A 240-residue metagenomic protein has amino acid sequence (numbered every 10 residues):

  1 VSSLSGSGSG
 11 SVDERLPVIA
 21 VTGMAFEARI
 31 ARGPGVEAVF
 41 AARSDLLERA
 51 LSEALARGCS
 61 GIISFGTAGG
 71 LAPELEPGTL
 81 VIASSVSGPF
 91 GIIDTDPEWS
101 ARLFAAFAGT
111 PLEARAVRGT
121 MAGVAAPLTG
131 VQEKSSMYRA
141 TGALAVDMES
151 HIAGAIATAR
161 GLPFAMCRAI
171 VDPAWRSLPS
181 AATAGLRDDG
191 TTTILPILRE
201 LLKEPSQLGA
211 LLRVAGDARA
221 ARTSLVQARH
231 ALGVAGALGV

Functional and structural regions predicted by a protein language model:
S3-E14: Intrinsically disordered, low-complexity terminal tails and inter-domain linkers enriched for S/T/G/P/D/E
D13-V240: Glycine-rich phosphate- or other oxyanion-binding loops that anchor nucleotides, phosphorylated ligands
